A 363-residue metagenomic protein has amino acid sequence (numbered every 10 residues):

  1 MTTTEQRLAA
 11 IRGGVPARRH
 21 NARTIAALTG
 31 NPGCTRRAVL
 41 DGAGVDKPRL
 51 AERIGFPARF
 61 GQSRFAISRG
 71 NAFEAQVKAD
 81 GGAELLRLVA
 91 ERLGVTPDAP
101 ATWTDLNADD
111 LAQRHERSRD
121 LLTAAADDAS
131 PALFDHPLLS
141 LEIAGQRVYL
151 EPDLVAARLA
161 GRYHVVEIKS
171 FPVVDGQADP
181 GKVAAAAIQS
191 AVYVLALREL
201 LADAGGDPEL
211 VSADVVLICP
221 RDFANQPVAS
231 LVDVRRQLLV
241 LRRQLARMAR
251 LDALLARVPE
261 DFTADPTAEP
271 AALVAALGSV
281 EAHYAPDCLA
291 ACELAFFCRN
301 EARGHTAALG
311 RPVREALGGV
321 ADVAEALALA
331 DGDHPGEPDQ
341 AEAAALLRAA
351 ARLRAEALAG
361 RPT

Functional and structural regions predicted by a protein language model:
M1-A157: Metal-dependent nuclease catalytic cores that hydrolyze phosphodiester bonds in DNA/RNA, characterized by
C34, C288-C292, C298: Short cysteine clusters
D41-G44, F296-A302, T306-A308: Extracellular/mature segments of secreted proteins
P131, P137-L245: Mg2+/Mn2+-dependent nuclease catalytic core
D233-C288: Polybasic (Lys/Arg-rich)
R303, L309-T363: C-terminal non-catalytic accessory extensions
